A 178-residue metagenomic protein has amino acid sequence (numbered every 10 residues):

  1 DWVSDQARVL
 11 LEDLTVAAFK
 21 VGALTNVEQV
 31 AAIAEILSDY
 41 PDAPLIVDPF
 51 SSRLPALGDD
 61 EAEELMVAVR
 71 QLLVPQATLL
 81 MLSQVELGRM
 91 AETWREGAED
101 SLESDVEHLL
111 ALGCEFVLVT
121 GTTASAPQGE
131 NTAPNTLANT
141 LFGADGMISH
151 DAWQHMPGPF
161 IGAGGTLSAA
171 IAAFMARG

Functional and structural regions predicted by a protein language model:
D1-D59: Conserved N-terminal subdomain of the carbohydrate kinase-like
W2-Q6, N26-I33, E61, L65 (+4 more regions): General structural feature for long, well-ordered alpha-helical segments within catalytic domains of soluble enzymes
G22, T120, F160: Glycine- and other small-residue-rich loops at beta-strand/loop junctions that grip anionic moieties
S51-L54, L87-G88, M156: A short, flexible beta-alpha/helix-coil linker loop
D59-I148: Conserved phosphate/ATP/ADP-binding segment of small-molecule kinases
R89, P157-G178: Short, small-residue alpha-helix embedded
S149-G158: A structural signal for small-residue-enriched, beta-sheet-centric alpha/beta enzyme cores and oligomeric scaffold folds
